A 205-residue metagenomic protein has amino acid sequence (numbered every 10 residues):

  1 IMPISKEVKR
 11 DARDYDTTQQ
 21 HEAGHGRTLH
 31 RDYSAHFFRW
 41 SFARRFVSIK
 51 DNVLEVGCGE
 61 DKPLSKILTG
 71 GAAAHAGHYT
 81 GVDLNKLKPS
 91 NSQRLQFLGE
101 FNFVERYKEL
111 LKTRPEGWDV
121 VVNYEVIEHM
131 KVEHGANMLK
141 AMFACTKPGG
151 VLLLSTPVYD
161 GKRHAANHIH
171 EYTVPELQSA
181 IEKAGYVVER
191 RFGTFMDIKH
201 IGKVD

Functional and structural regions predicted by a protein language model:
I1-E116, V120, E133-K140, H170 (+2 more regions): Conserved N-terminal segment of class I S-adenosyl-L-methionine
H25-H30, V126-E128, R163-A165: Surface-exposed cleft-lining segments at the edges of enzyme active sites
S48, M130-K131, T146-P148: Helix-to-beta-strand junctions that scaffold the AdoMet/dcAdoMet cofactor pocket in Class I SAM-dependent enzymes
V120-V126: A short beta-strand submotif of the Rossmann-like class I SAM-dependent methyltransferase core that lines
G149-T156: Conserved beta-strand signature within the Rossmann-like core of class I S-adenosyl-L-methionine
P157-K162, T194-D197: Short "lid" loop at the C-terminus of a central beta-strand within the Rossmann-like core of SAM-dependent
R190-D205: Conserved catalytic loop of SAM-dependent methyltransferase domains
